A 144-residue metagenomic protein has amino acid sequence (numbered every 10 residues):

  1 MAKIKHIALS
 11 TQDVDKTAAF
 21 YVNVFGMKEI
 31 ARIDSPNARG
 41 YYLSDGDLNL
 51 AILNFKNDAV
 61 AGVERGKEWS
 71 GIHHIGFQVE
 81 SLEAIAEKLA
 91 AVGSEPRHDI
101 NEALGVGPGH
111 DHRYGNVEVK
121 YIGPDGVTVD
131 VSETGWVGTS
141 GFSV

Functional and structural regions predicted by a protein language model:
M1-D15, I72-F77, S132-V144: N-terminal beta-strand motif that seeds the catalytic metal site of vicinal oxygen chelate
K3, N37, G46, G71 (+1 more regions): Exposed loop/turn and edge beta-strand positions of beta-sandwich/beta-sheet ligand-binding modules
S10-L50, N54-K56: Core segments of cupin and vicinal oxygen chelate
T17-F20, I85-L89: Hydrophobic side chains in well-ordered alpha-helices
D58-G62, V137-S140: A short local loop/turn or secondary-structure capping micro-motif enriched for an aromatic residue
A61-R65, V106-P108: Short, P/G- and charge-enriched loop/turn segments at secondary-structure junctions
A86-E87, A91-V144: Vicinal oxygen chelate
